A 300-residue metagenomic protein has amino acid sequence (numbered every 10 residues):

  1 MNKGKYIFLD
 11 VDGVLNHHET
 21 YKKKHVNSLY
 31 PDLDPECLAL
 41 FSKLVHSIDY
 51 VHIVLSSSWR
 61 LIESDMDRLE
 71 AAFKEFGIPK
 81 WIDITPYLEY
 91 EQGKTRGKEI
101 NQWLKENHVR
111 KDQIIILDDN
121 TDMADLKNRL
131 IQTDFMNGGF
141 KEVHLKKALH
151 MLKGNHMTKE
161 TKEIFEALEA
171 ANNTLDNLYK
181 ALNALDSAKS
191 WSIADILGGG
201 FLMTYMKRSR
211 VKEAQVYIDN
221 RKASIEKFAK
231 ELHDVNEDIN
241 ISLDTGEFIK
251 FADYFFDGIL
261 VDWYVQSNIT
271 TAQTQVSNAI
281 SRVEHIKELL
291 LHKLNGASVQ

Functional and structural regions predicted by a protein language model:
N2-S47: Active-site neighborhood of HAD-like aspartate-dependent phosphohydrolases
H18-T20, S64-L69, D125-N128, M206-K207: A short acidic (Asp/Glu
L38-D49, Q102-R110, G199: Short, basic/hydrophobic alpha-helical segments
I48-M66: Substrate-recognition element of Asp-dependent hydrolases with the DxDx(T/V) motif
D67-H156: C-terminal cap/substrate-recognition subdomain and adjoining C-terminal extension of metal-dependent phosphatase-like
T161-L178, L182-L185, A214, I218-R221 (+3 more regions): Amphipathic alpha-helical coiled-coil segments
D176-Y179, N183-D186, S190-I193, L197 (+5 more regions): Alpha-helical coiled-coil oligomerization motifs
S190-K212, V216, E226-T274: Long, low-complexity or tandemly repetitive, helically biased scaffold regions used for multimeric assembly/adhesion
